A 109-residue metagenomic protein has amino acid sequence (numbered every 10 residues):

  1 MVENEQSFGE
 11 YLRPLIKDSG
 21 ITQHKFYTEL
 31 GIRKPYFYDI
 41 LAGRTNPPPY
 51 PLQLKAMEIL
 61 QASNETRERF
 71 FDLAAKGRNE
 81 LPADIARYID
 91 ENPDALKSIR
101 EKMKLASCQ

Functional and structural regions predicted by a protein language model:
M1-S19, E101-K102: A short, Lys/Arg-rich alpha-helix, primarily the initiator
I16, L41, L52: DNA major-groove recognition helix of helix-turn-helix
D18, E29, I59: Residues within the alpha-helical elements of helix-turn-helix
K25-Y27: Short alpha-helical "recognition helix" segments of helix-turn-helix
G31-P47, L73: Recognition helix of helix-turn-helix/homeodomain-like DNA-binding domains that insert into the DNA major groove
Y50-E68: DNA major-groove recognition helix of helix-turn-helix/homeodomain DNA-binding modules
T66-K104: Short, charged recognition helix plus adjacent turn of helix-turn-helix-like nucleic-acid-binding domains
